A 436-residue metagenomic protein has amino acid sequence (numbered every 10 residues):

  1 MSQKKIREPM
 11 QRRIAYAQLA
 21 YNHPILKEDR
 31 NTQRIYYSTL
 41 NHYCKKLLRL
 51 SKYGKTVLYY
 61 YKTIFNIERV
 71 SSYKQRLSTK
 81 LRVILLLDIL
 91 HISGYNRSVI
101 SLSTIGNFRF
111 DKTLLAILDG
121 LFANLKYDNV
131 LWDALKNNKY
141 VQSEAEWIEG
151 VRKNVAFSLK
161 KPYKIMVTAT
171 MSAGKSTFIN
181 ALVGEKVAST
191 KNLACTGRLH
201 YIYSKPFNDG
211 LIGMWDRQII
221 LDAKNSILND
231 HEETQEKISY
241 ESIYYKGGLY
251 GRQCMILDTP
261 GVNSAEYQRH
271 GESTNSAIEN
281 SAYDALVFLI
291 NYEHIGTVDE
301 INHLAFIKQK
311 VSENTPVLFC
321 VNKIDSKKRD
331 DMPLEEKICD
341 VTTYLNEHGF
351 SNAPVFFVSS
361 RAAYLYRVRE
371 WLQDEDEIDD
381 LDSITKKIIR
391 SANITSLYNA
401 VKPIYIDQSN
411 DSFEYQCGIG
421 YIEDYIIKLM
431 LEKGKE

Functional and structural regions predicted by a protein language model:
M1-M171, E185-Y245, Q309, L345-N346 (+2 more regions): N-terminal low-complexity/disordered regulatory or targeting extensions
Q3, I35-S38, H42-K52, T56 (+5 more regions): P-loop NTP-binding site
K5-I14, R152-V401, D411-E432: Globular "head" domains of long coiled-coil molecular machines
